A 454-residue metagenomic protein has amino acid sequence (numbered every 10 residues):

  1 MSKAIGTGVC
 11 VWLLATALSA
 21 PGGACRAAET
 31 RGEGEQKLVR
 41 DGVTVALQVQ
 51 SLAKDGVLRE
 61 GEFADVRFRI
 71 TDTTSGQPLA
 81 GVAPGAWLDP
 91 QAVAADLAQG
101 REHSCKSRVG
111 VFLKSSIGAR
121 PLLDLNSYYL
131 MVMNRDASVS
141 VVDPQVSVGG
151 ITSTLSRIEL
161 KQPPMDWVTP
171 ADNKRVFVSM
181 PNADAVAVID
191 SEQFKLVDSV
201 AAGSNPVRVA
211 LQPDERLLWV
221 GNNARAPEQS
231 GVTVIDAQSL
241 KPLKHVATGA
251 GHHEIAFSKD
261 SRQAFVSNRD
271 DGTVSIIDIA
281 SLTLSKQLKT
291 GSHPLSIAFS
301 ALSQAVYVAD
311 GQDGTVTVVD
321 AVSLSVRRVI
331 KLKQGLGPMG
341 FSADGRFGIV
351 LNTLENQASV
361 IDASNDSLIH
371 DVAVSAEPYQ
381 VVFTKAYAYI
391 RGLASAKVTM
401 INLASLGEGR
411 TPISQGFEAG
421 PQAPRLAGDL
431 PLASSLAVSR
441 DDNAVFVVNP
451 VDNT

Functional and structural regions predicted by a protein language model:
M1-A4: N-terminal secretory signal peptides that target proteins for export/translocation
G6-V9, T384: Short helix-onset patch at the extreme N-terminus, typifying the N->h transition of secretory signal peptides
G8-A20: Bacterial N-terminal signal peptides
C25-T454: Predominantly soluble domains enriched in secretory-pathway, periplasmic, or organellar proteins
